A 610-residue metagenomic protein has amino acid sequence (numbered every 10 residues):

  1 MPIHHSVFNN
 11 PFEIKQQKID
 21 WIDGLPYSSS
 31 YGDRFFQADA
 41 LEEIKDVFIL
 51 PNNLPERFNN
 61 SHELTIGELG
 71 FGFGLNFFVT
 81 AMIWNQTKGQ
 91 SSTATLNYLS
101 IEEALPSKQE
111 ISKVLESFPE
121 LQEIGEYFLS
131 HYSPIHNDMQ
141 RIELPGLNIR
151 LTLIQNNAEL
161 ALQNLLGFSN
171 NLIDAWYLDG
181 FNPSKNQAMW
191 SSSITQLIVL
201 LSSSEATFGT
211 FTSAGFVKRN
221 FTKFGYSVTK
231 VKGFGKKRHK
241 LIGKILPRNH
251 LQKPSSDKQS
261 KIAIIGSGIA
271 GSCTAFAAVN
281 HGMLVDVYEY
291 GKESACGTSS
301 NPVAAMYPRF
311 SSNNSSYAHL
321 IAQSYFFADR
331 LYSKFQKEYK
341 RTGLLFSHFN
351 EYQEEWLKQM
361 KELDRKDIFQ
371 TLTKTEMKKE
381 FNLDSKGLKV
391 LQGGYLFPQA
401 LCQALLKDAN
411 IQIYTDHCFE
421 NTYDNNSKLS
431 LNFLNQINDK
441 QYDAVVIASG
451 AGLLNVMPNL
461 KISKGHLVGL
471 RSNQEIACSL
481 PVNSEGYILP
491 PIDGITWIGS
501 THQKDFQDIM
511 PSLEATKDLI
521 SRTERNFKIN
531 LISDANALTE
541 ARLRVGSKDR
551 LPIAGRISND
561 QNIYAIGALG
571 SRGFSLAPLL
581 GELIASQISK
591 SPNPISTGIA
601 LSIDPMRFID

Functional and structural regions predicted by a protein language model:
M1-T65, A81-E120: Rossmann-like AdoMet
F58-N171: The AdoMet/dcAdoMet-binding core of the Class I SAM-like
Q122-G125, S312-N313, K337-F346, K374-L406 (+3 more regions): Helix-loop-beta segment of a Rossmann-like dinucleotide-binding subdomain
G209, N313-S324, E351-E354, G387-A404 (+3 more regions): Short beta-strand to alpha-helix junction loop
I242, R248-K258, A263-H281, Y290 (+4 more regions): Active-site substrate-recognition segment that forms the wall of the catalytic cavity or substrate channel
V303-E380: Dinucleotide-binding Rossmann-like beta1-alpha1 core, especially the glycine-rich loop that anchors the ADP
Y414-S430: A conserved short coil-to-beta-strand element within the FAD-binding core of flavoproteins
D534-D610: C-terminal catalytic lobe of FAD-dependent flavoproteins
